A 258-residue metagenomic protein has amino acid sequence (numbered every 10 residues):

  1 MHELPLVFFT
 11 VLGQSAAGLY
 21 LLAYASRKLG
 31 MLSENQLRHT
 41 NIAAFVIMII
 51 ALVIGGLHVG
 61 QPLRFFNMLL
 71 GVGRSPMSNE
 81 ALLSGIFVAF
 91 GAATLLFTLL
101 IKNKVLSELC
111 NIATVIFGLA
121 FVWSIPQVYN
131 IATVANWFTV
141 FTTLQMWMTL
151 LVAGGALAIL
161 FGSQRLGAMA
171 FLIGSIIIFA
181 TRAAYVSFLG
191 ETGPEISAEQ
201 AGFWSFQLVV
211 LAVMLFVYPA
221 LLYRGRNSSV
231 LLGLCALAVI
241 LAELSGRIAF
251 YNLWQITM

Functional and structural regions predicted by a protein language model:
M1-L4, M258: Short, strongly hydrophobic alpha-helical membrane anchors
E3, T10-L12, M31, R38 (+4 more regions): Long, contiguous internal "core" modules enriched in hydrophobic/ aromatic residues
S15, L19-I86, F90: Membrane helical hairpin/interfacial module
A17-L22, R27, G55, L95 (+4 more regions): Hydrophobic alpha-helical segments of integral membrane proteins
S26, G162, A249: Hydrophobic/aromatic-lined pockets within catalytic cores
G55-V59, V186-S187, G246, N252: Membrane-interface helix-loop junctions at the exits of transmembrane helices
L241-M258: Juxtamembrane boundary at the C-terminal end of a transmembrane helix
